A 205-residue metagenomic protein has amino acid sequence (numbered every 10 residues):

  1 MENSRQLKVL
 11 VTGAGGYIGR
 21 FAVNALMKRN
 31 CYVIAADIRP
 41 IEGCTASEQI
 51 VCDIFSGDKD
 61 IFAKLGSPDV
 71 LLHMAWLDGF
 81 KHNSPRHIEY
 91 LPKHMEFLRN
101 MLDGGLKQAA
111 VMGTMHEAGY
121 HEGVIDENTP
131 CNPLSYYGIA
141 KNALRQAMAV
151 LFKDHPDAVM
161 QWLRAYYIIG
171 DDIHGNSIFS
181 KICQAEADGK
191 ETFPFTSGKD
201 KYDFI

Functional and structural regions predicted by a protein language model:
L7-R29: N-terminal Rossmann NAD(P)H-binding glycine-rich loop of SDR-like oxidoreductase domains
T12, A36, L71-M74, A109-M115 (+1 more regions): SDR active-site strand-loop-helix element
C31-E42: Conserved glycine-rich Rossmann-like NAD(P)H-binding loop of the short-chain dehydrogenase/reductase
T45-G57: Rossmann-fold cofactor-recognition segment
I54-P92: NAD(P)H-binding glycine-rich loop region in Rossmannoid oxidoreductase-like domains and their noncatalytic homologs
E96-Y136: Conserved Rossmann-fold NAD(P)-dependent oxidoreductase catalytic core, especially the SDR/UDP-sugar
A140-A143: Active-site helix of classical SDR
Q146-F204: NAD(P)-dependent short-chain dehydrogenase/reductase
